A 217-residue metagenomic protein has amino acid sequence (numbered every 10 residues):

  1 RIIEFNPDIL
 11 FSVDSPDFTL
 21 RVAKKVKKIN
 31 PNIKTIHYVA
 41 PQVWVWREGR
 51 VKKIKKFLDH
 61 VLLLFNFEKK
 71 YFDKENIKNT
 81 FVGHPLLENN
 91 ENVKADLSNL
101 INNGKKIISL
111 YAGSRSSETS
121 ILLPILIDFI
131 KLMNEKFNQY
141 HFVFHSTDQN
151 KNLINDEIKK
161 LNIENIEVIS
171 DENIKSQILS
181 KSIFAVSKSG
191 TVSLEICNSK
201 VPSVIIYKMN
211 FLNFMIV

Functional and structural regions predicted by a protein language model:
R1-S98, L110-L123, L132, K136 (+2 more regions): Active-site and donor-binding regions of nucleotide-sugar-utilizing enzymes
D8-I9, I107, H141, F184: Structural motif
P31, F57-L58, E75-I77, L161-E164 (+2 more regions): Short, structured coil segments at secondary-structure junctions
K70-N76, N155-D156, E195-I196: Short loop/helix-cap segments at secondary-structure boundaries that form the rim of catalytic
N102-I108: A short, charged/proline- and glycine-enriched loop that marks the coil->beta-strand transition at the N-terminal
K105, E118-K181: Donor-nucleotide binding loops and adjacent catalytic segments primarily of GT-B fold Leloir glycosyltransferases
E172-V217: A donor-sugar binding/catalytic signature common to diverse glycosyltransferases and related nucleotide-sugar
